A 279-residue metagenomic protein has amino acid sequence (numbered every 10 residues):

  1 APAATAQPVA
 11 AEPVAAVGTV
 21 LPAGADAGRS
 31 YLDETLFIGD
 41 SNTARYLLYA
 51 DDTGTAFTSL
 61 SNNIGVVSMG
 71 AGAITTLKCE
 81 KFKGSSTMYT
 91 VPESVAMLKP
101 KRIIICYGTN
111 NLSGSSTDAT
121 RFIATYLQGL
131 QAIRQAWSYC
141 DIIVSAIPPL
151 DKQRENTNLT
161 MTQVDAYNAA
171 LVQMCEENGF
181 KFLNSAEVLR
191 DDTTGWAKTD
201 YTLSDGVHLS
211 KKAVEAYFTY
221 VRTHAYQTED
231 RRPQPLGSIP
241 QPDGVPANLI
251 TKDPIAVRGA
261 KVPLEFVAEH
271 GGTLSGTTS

Functional and structural regions predicted by a protein language model:
A1, A27-G28, R45, V91-S94 (+6 more regions): Extracellular glycan-modifying ectodomains
P2-L36, S238-A260: N-terminal low-complexity, Pro/Thr/Ser-rich intrinsically disordered segments that act as propeptides or flexible
A25, R29-A124: Conserved SGNH/GDSL esterase-like catalytic core that processes O-acyl groups on lipids and polysaccharides
Y31-E34, L98-I103, W137-I143, E177-K181: Loop/turn elements at helix/coil->beta-strand transitions in domains of secreted/extracellular proteins
C106, S145-A146: Alpha/beta-hydrolase-fold catalytic nucleophile elbow
A119-G129, V164-Y167: Charged helix-capping and loop-helix junction motifs
P149-I250: Catalytic His-Asp segment of secreted/periplasmic serine-dependent ester chemistry enzymes
T251-S279: Secondary-structure capping and domain/repeat boundary segments
